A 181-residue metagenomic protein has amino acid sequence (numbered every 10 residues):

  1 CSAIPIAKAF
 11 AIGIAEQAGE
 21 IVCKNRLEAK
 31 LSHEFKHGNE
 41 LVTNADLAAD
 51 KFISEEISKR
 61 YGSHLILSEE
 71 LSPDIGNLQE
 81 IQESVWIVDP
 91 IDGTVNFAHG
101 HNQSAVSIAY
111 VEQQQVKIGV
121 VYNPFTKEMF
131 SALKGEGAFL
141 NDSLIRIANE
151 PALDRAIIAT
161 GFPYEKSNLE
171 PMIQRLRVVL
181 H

Functional and structural regions predicted by a protein language model:
C1-I91, Q174: N-terminal subdomain of lithium-sensitive/metallo-dependent phosphomonoesterases centered on the IMPase/IPPase/PAP
I14, N102, P171: Short acidic-hydrophobic sequence patches enriched in Asp/Glu that either
N25, N96, N141: Residues that scaffold the ATP/ADP-binding catalytic core of kinase and kinase-like folds
S54, F97-G100, S131: Short, function-defining helix-loop hinge/capping sites that tune catalysis or transport
E70-S72, I91-T94, D142, F162: Short, well-ordered turn and helix-capping elements at secondary-structure junctions
L78, F97, N168-E170: Short glycine-/acidic-enriched loop or helix-start segments at secondary-structure transitions that form or flank
Q82-T126: Glycine-rich active-site/cofactor-binding loop and its immediate structural neighborhood
I108-H181: Acidic beta-strand-loop-alpha-helix segment within the catalytic core of divalent metal-dependent phosphate-processing
